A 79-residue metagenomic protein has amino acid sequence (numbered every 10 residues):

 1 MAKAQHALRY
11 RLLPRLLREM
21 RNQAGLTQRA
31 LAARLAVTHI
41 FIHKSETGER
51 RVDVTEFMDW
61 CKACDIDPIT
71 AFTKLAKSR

Functional and structural regions predicted by a protein language model:
M1-Q23: A short, Lys/Arg-rich alpha-helix, primarily the initiator
L12, Q23, E49-V52, A63: Helix-turn-helix/winged-helix DNA-binding modules
R15-R34, D59: Short basic helix-loop element that most often maps to the first helix and adjoining turn of HTH DNA-binding modules
L17, L31-A32, I42-S45, A71: Conserved hydrophobic/aromatic packing and binding residues within compact polymer-binding modules
A36-V52: Recognition helix of helix-turn-helix/homeodomain-like DNA-binding domains that insert into the DNA major groove
T55-A71: DNA major-groove recognition helix of helix-turn-helix/homeodomain DNA-binding modules
T70-R79: Short amphipathic recognition helices of helix-turn-helix/homeodomain-type DNA-binding modules
